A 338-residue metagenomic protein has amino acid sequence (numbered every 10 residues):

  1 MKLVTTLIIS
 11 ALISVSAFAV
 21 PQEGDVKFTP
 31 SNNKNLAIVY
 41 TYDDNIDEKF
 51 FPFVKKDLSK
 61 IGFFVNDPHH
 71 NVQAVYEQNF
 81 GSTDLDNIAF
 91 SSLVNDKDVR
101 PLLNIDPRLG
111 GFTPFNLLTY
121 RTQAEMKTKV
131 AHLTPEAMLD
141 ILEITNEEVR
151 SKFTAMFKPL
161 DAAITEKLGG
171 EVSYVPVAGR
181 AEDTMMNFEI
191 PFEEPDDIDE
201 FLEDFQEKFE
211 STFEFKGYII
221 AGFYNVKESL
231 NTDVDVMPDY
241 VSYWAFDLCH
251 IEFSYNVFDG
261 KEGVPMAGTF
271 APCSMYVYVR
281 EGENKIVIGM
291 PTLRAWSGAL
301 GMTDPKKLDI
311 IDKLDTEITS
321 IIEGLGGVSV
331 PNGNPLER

Functional and structural regions predicted by a protein language model:
M1-T5: Positively charged n-region of N-terminal signal peptides that target proteins for export
T6-V15: Bacterial N-terminal signal peptides
V20-G62, N66-V72, V172-G217: Terminal, regulation- and interaction-focused segments at domain boundaries
V20-V26, P52-D106, F115, Q123 (+3 more regions): Ser/Thr-rich, low-complexity intrinsically disordered terminal regions
L36-D43, K49-F53, F90, L102 (+1 more regions): Extended, hydrophobic interaction surfaces within ordered domains
D43-D47, F51, D84, L109 (+7 more regions): Solvent-exposed, acidic/flexible segments
T122-T154, K158, Y276-R338: A short, solvent-exposed beta-edge/loop patch
T154-F157, D161-Q206, K216, I311 (+2 more regions): Long, contiguous, secondary-structure-rich segments that constitute the structural scaffold of globular domains
